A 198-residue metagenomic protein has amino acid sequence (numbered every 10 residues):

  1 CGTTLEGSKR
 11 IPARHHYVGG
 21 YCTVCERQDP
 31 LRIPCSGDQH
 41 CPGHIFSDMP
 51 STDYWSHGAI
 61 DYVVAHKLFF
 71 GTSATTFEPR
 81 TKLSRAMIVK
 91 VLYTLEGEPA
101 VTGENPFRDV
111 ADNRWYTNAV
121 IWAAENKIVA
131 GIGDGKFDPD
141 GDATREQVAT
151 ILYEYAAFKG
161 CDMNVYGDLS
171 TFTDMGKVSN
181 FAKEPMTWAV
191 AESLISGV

Functional and structural regions predicted by a protein language model:
C1-Q39: Thrombospondin type-1
K9, K177-N180, T187: Intrinsically disordered, low-complexity segments enriched in glycine/proline and serine/threonine
K9-R10, Y21-E26, V91, A119 (+2 more regions): Conserved "repeat-terminator" motif of extracellular CCP/Sushi domains
R32-H57, F70-N118, N126-E146, E154-A182 (+1 more regions): Feature responds to low-complexity, polar/acidic, surface-exposed segments characteristic of secreted/exported proteins
I60-V63, I88, L92, A123 (+2 more regions): A short amphipathic alpha-helical interaction element
